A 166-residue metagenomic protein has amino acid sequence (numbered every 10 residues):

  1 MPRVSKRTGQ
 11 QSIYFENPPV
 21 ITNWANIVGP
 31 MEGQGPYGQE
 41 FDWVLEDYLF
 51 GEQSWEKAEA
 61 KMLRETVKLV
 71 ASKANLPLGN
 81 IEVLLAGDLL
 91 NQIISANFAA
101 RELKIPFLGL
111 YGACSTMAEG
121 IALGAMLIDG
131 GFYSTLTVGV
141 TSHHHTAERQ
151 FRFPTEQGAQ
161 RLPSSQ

Functional and structural regions predicted by a protein language model:
M1-L108, S165-Q166: Conserved "HGTGT" condensation-loop signature of ketosynthase/thiolase-family condensing enzymes that catalyze
K6, Q10, A118-E119, A147-Q166: Glycine-/small-residue-rich "gating" segment that lines the acyl/pantetheine channel and substrate pocket
I21, V67-L69, D129-S134, P154-E156: A general structural signal for short secondary-structure boundary/capping elements
Q39, E102, V138-G139, P154: Residue-level signal for alpha-helical context at structural boundaries
A86-G87, L136-S142: Short beta-strand segments
I93-I94, H144-R149: Short, well-ordered, mixed-charge alpha-helical segments that flank or form enzyme active sites
L110-V138: Active-site-proximal alpha-helical scaffold in enzymes
